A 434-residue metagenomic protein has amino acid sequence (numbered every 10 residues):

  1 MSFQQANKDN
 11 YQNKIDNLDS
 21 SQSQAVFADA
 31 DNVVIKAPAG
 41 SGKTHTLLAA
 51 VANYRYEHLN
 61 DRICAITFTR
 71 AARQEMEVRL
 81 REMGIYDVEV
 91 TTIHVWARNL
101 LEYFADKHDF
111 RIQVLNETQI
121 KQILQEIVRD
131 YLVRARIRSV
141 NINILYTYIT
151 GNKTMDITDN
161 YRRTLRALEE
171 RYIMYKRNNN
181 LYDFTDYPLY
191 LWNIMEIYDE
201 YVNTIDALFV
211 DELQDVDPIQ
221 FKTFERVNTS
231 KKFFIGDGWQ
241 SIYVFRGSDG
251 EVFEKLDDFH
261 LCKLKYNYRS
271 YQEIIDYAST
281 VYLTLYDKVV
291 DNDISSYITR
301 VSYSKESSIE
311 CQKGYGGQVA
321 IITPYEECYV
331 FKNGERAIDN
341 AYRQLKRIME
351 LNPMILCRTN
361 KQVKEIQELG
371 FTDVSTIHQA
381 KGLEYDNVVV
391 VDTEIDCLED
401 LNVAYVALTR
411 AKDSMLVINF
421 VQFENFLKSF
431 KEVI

Functional and structural regions predicted by a protein language model:
M1-K107, I355, T409: P-loop NTPase Walker
N10-F27, D31-K36, R163-E251, Y266 (+1 more regions): Conserved helicase NTPase motor core
S41, R70, A207, Q214-T323 (+4 more regions): Conserved helicase motor core of SF1/SF2 NTP-dependent helicases
L47-V51, A72, M76-L80, Y172 (+5 more regions): Structural preference for long, well-ordered alpha-helical segments in enzyme cores
E89-V95, D183-L191, G370-H378: Conserved two-lobed SF2 helicase motor
D106-R177: ATP-hydrolysis module of ASCE/P-loop NTPase motor domains, specifically the Walker B Asp-Glu catalytic pair
K121, R129-V140, I144, Y161-T164 (+8 more regions): Catalytic phosphate/metal-binding cores of nucleic-acid and nucleotide-processing enzymes, i.e., regions that mediate
E310, K332-E350: Conserved interdomain hinge at the start of the Helicase C-terminal
